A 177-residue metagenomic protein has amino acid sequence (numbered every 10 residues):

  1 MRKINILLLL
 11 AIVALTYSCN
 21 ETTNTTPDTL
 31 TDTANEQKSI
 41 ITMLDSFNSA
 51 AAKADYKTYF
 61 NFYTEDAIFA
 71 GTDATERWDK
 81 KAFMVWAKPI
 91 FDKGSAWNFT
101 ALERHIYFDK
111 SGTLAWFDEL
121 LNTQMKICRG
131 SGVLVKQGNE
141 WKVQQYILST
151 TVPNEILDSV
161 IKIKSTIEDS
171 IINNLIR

Functional and structural regions predicted by a protein language model:
M1-T31: Bacterial Sec-dependent N-terminal signal peptides
C19-K57, N61, E155-L157, I161-R177: Short, low-complexity N-terminal intrinsically disordered segments enriched in polar/charged residues
F47, Y59-F60, A67, F83 (+2 more regions): Hydrophobic pocket/interface hotspot
Y63, D73, E103, K110 (+3 more regions): A mature extracytoplasmic/lumenal domain signature
I68-W78, P89-A96: A short gly/proline-enriched turn/hairpin at secondary-structure junctions
A82-I127: Surface-exposed, charged secondary-structure patches
I127-L157: Short beta-strand edge/turn micro-motifs at domain boundaries
